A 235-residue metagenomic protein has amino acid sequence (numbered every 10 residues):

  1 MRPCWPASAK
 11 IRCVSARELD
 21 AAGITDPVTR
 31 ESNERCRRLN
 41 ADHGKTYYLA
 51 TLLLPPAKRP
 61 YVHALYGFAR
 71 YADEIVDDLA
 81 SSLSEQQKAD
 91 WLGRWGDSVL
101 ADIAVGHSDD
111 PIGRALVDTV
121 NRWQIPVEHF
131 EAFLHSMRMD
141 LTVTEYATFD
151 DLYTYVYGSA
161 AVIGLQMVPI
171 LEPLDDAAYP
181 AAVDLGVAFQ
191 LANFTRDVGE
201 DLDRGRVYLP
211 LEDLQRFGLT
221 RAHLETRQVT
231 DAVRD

Functional and structural regions predicted by a protein language model:
C4-D235: Acidic catalytic motifs of isoprenoid enzymes
